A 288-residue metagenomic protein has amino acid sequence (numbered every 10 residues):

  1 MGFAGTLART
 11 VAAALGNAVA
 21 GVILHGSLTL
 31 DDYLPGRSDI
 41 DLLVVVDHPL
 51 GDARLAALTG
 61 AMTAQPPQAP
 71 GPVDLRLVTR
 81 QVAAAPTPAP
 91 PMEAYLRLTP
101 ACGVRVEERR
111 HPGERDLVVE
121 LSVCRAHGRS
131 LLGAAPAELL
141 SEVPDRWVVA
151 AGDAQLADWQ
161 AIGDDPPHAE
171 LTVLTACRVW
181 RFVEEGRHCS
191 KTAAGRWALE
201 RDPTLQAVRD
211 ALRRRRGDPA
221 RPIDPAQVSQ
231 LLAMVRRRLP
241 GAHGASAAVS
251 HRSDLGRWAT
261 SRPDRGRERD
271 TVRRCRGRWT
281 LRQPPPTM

Functional and structural regions predicted by a protein language model:
M1-I23, A53-L55, H243: Helical scaffold of the NTase/Pol beta-like nucleotidyltransferase catalytic core
V22, G26-A61, G71-T79: Catalytic metal-binding acidic patch
G60-P166: Conserved NTP/Mg2+-binding pocket subregion across the NTase superfamily
V119-A126, S130-D254, W258: Nucleotidyltransferase catalytic cores
H251-D254, D264, D270: Intrinsic-disorder-associated, low-complexity terminal segments enriched in Asp/Asn/His/Tyr and depleted of Lys/Arg
P285-T287: Short, intrinsically disordered C-terminal tails of secreted or membrane-associated proteins
